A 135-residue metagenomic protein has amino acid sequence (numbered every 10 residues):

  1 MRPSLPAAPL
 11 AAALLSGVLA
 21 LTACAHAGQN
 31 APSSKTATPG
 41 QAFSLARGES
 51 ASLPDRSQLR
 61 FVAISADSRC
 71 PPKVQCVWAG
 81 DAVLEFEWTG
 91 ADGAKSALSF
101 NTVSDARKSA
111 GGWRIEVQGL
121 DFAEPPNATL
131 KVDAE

Functional and structural regions predicted by a protein language model:
R2-A13: Bacterial N-terminal signal peptides that target proteins for export
A20-A23: C-terminal motif of bacterial Sec signal peptides marking the signal peptidase cleavage site
A25-A27: Bacterial signal peptide processing site
S33-L53: Post-signal peptide N-terminal segment of mature Sec-exported envelope proteins
E49, D55-S57, G80-L84, S96 (+2 more regions): Envelope-exposed proteins and targeting segments
Q58-F100: Mature extracytoplasmic domains of secretory-pathway proteins
C70-P71, V103-I115: Short, surface-exposed linear segments at secondary-structure transitions and domain or protein termini
A110-E135: C-terminal partner/receptor-binding element of secreted or periplasmic proteins
